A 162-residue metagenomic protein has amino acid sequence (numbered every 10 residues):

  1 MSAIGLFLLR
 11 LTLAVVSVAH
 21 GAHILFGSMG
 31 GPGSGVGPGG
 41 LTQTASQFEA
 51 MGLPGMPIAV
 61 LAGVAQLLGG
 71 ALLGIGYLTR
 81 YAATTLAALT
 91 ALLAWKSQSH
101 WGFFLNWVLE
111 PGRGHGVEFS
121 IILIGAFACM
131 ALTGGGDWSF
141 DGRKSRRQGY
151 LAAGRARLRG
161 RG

Functional and structural regions predicted by a protein language model:
M1-G35, M56-V64, L68, I75-G162: Extended, low-polarity transmembrane helix blocks
G35-L41: Extracytoplasmic catalytic/substrate-binding loops of multi-pass membrane glycan-assembly enzymes
L41-L53: Short juxtamembrane and helix-loop transition motifs at transmembrane-helix boundaries in membrane proteins
